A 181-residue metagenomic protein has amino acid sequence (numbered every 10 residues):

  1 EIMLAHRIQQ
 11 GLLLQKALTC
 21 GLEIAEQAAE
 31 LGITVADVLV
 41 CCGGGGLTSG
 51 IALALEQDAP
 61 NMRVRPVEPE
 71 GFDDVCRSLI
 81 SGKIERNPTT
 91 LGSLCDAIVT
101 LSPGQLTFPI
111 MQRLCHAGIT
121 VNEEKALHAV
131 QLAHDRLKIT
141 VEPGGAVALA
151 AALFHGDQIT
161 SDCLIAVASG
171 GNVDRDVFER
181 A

Functional and structural regions predicted by a protein language model:
E1-A181: PLP-dependent amino-acid enzyme catalytic core
